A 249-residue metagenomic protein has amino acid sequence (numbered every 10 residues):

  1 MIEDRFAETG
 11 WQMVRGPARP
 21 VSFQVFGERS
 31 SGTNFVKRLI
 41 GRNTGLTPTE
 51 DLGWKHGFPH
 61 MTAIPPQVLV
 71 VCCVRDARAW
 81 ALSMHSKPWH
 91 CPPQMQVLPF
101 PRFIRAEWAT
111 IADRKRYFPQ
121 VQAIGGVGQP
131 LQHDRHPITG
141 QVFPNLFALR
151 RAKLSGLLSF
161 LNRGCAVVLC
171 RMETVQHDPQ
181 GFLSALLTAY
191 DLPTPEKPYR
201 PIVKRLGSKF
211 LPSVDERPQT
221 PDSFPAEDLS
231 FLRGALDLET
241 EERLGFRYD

Functional and structural regions predicted by a protein language model:
M1-C170: PAPS-dependent sulfotransferase catalytic domain
M1-F23, G27, I138-P144, L158-L161 (+2 more regions): PAPS-dependent sulfotransferases, especially Golgi type II membrane carbohydrate sulfotransferases
N34-N43, V167-T194: PAPS/PAP-binding and catalytic site of the sulfotransferase fold
P99, R171-T174, P198, T220: Short, solvent-exposed coil/turn linker segments
